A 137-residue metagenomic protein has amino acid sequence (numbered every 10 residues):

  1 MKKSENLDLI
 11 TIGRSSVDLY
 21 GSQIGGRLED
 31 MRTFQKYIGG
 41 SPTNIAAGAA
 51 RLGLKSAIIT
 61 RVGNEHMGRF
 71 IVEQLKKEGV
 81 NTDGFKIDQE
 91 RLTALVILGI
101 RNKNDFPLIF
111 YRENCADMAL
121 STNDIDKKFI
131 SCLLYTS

Functional and structural regions predicted by a protein language model:
K2-S4, G26, Q89-E90, I100-K103 (+1 more regions): Solvent-exposed alpha-helices and their adjacent loops that cap or buttress functional pockets in soluble metabolic
K2-V80, L108, L120-N123: Glycine-rich phosphate/adenosyl-contacting loop at the front of the ribokinase-like
G13, T60, G84, G99 (+1 more regions): Pocket-edge structural micro-motifs
R61-G63, D83-R91: Beta-strand->loop->alpha-helix junctions that form or flank phosphate-binding loops in nucleotide-handling enzymes
D88-E90, A94-N114: Glycine-rich nucleotide/cofactor/substrate-binding loop typically near the N-terminus or early in the first domain
C115-A119: A generic, well-ordered mixed alpha/beta core segment in the N-terminal half of proteins
T122-C132: Short amphipathic alpha-helix with an adjacent loop that forms part of the alpha/beta core around
Y135-T136: Conserved small/polar residues in nucleotide/adenosyl-binding loops
